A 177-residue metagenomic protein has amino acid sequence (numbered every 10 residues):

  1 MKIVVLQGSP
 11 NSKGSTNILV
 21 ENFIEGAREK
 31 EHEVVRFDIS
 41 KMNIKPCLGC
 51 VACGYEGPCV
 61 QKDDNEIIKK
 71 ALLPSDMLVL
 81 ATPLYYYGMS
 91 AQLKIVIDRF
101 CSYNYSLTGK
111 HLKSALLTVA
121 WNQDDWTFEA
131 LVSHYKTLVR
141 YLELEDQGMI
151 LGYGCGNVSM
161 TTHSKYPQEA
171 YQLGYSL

Functional and structural regions predicted by a protein language model:
M1-A81, Y87-S102, L151, S159 (+1 more regions): N-terminal beta1-alpha1-beta2 submodule of the flavodoxin-like/Rossmannoid cofactor-binding fold
P10-N11, W121-Q123, G154: Short, glycine/serine-rich, charged loops/turns that create anion-binding and catalytic segments at active sites
L84-Y86, W121-N122: Short glycine-rich anion-binding loops that position phosphate/pyrophosphate groups of nucleotides and phosphorylated
A91-Q92, T108-M149: Short, glycine-/small-residue-rich phosphate/pyrophosphate-handling segment
Y105: Conserved adenylate-forming
D125-W126, N157-S159: Short active-site-adjacent structural elements
